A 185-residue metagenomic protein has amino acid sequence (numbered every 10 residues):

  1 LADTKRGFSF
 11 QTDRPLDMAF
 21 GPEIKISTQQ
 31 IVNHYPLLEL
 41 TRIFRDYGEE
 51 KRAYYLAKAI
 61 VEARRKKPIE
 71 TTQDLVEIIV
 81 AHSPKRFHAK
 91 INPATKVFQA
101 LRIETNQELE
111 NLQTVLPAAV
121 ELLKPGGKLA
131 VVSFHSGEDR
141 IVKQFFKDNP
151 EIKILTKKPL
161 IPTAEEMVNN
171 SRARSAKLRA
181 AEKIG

Functional and structural regions predicted by a protein language model:
L1-G185: S-adenosyl-L-methionine-dependent methyltransferase catalytic core, i.e., the SAM/SAH-binding region
